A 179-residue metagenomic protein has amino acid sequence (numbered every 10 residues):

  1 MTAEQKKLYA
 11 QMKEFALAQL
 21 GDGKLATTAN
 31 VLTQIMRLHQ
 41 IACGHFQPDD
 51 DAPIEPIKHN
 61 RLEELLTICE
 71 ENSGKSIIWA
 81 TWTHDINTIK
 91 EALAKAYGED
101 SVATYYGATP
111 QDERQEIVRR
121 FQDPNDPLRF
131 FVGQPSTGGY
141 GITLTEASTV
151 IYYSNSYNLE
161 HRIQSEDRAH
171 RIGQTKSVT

Functional and structural regions predicted by a protein language model:
M1-I142: Conserved Helicase C-terminal RecA-like lobe
M1-K13, R129-T179: SF2 helicase/translocase ATPase core recognition
